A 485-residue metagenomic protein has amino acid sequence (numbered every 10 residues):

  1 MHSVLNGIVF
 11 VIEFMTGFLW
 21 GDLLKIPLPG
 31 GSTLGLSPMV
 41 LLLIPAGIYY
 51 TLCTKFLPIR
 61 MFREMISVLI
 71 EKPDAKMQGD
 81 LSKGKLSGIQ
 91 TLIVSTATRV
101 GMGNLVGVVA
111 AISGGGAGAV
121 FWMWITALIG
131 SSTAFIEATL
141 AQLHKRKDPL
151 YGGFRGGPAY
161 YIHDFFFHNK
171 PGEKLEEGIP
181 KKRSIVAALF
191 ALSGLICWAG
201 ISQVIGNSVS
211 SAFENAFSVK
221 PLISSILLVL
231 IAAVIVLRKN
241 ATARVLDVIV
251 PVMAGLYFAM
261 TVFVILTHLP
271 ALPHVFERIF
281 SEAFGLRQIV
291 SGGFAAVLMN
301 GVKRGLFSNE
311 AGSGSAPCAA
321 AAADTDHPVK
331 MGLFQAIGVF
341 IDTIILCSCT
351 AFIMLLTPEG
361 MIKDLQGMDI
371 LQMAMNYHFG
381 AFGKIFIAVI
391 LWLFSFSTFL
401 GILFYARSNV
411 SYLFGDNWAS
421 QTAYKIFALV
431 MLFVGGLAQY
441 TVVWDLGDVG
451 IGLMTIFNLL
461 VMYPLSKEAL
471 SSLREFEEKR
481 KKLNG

Functional and structural regions predicted by a protein language model:
M1-M102, I112-A119, V461-G485: N-terminal alpha-helical transmembrane segments of multi-pass membrane transport and channel/translocase proteins
S32-V68, S113-G153, I341-C347, D448-V461: Extracellular loop-to-transmembrane helix junctions
L42, A46, Y50-I66, V186 (+8 more regions): Membrane-interface loop-to-helix entry segments
Y50-T51, T96, T126-F154, H163-I235 (+2 more regions): Helix-loop-helix module between adjacent transmembrane segments
C53-P58, N104-V108, C197-S210, A232-V245 (+4 more regions): Transmembrane helix-loop junctions in multi-pass membrane proteins
L57-L86, G107-A110, G116-V120, A134-P180 (+4 more regions): Flexible loop linkers connecting adjacent transmembrane helices in multi-pass alpha-helical membrane transporters
M77-S113, L140-L143, L150-F166, K170 (+2 more regions): Alpha-helical membrane segments and immediately flanking helix-loop junctions that form or couple to the substrate/ion
E137-P149, V262-R278, L286, G292 (+2 more regions): Extracellular/periplasmic helix-exit of transmembrane alpha-helices
